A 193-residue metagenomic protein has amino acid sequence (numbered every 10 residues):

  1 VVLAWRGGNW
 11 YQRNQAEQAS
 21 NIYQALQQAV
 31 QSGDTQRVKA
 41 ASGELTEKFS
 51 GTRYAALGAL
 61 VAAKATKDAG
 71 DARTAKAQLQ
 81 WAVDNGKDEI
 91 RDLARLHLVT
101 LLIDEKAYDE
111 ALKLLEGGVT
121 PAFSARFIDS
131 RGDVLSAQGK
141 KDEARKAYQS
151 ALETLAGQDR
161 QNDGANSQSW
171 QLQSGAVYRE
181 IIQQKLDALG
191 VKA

Functional and structural regions predicted by a protein language model:
N21-L57: Short extracytoplasmic
K48-A55, D84-R91, G117-F127, T154-E180 (+1 more regions): Short solvent-exposed coil/turn linkers within tandem alpha-helical repeat scaffolds
